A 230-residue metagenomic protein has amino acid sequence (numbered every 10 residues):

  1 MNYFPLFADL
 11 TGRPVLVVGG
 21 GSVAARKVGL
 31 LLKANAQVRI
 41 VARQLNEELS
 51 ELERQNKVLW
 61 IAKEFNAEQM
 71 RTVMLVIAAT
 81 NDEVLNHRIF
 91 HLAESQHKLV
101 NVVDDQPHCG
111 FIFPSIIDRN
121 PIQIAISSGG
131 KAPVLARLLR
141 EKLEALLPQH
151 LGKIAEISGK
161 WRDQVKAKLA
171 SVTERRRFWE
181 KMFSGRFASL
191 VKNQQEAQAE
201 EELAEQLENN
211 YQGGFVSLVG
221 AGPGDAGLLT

Functional and structural regions predicted by a protein language model:
Y3-L52, A67, F215-T230: Glycine-rich, flexible N-terminal cofactor/catalytic loop recognition
N35, R39, V73-E83, I122-G130: Short beta-strand and adjoining strand-loop segment in the mid-core of the Rossmann-like NAD(P)-dependent dehydrogenase
V38, W60, L99-V100: Hydrophobic beta-strand scaffold residues
A42, W60-E64, D104: Short loop/edge segments at beta-strand edges and connector loops that shape dinucleotide/nucleotide cofactor-binding
E53-R71: Glycine-rich, highly charged phosphate/nucleotide-binding loops
L75-N81, N86-F113: ADP-ribose/adenylate-binding Rossmann-like module
V102-G152: E1/E1-like adenylate-forming module used to activate ubiquitin-like modifiers and sulfur-carrier proteins
G130-Y211: An accessory alpha-helical subdomain
